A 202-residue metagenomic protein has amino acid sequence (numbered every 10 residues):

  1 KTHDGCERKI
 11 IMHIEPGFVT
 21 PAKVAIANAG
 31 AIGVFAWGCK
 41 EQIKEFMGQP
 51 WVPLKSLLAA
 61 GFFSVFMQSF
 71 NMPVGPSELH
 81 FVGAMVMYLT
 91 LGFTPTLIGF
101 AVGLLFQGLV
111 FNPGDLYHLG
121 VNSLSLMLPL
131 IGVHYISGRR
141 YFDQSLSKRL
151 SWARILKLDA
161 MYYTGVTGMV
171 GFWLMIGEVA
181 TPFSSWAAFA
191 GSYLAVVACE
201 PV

Functional and structural regions predicted by a protein language model:
R8-A60, A160-F172: Membrane topogenic helices and adjacent juxtamembrane segments
M12-A25, M72-P73, G138-V202: Membrane-embedded alpha-helical hairpins and interfacial helices in multi-pass inner-membrane proteins
L54-V74, T96: A generic, lipid-embedded transmembrane alpha helix
A60-F63, H80-M85, V102-G108: Hydrophobic, membrane-inserted alpha-helices
N71-P73, L105-V133: Interfacial aromatic-anchored transmembrane helix boundaries in multi-pass membrane proteins
L79, T96-G103, Y117-V121: Hydrophobic alpha-helical membrane segments of integral membrane proteins
F81-T96: Generic transmembrane alpha-helix motif of multi-pass integral membrane proteins
F93, S123, M127-I136, Y163-G168: Mid-bilayer segments of alpha-helical transmembrane spans in multi-pass integral membrane proteins that mediate
